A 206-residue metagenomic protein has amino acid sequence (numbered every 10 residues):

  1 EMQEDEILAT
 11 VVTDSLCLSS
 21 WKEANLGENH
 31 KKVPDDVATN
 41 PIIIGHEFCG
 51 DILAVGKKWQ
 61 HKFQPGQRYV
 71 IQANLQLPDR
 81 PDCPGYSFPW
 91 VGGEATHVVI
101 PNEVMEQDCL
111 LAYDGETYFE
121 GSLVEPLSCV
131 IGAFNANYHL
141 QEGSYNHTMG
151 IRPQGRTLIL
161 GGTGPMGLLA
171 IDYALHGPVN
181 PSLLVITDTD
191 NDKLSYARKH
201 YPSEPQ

Functional and structural regions predicted by a protein language model:
M2-S15, E28-P78, V91-G92, L111-D114: Glycine-rich beta-strand-centered segment in the early N-terminal region that forms part of a ligand/cofactor-binding
S19-N25: Cytochrome P450 core scaffold surrounding the K-helix E-X-X-R motif and the conserved "meander" helix-loop region
V55, P126, G161-G164: Glycine-rich Rossmann-fold phosphate-binding loop(s) that bind the pyrophosphate of adenine dinucleotide cofactors
A73-R156: NAD(P)H dinucleotide-binding glycine-rich loop of Rossmann-like/cofactor-binding domains, especially the beta1-alpha1
C129, P165-M166, K193: Hydrophobic/small residue at the entry helix of a nucleotide-binding pocket
P153-G155, L160, Y173-Q206: Adenosine-nucleotide cofactor-binding segment
